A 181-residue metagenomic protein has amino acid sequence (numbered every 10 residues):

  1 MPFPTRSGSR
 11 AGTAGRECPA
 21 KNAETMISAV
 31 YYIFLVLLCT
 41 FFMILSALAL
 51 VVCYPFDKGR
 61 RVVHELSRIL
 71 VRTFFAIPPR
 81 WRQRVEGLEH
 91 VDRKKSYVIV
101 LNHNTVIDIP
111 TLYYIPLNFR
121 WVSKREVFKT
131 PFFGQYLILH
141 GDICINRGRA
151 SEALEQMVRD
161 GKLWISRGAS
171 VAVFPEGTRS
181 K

Functional and structural regions predicted by a protein language model:
M1-K21: Soluble, non-transmembrane catalytic domains of enzymes that act on hydrophobic metabolites at membranes
P4-S7, R60, L154: Generic alpha-helix initiation/capping and coil-helix boundary signal
T5, I33-F34, I99, E176: Intrinsically disordered, low-complexity regions enriched in small/polar residues
T5, P55-F56, D92, S123: Serine/threonine-rich low-complexity intrinsically disordered regions
R6-R10, I33, E86-E89: Generic low-polarity alpha-helical segments
P19-R84, Q135-Y136, H140: A transmembrane-helix-recognition feature enriched in membrane-embedded lipid enzymes and envelope glyco-/phospholipid
W81-K181: Soluble catalytic domains of membrane acyltransferases
